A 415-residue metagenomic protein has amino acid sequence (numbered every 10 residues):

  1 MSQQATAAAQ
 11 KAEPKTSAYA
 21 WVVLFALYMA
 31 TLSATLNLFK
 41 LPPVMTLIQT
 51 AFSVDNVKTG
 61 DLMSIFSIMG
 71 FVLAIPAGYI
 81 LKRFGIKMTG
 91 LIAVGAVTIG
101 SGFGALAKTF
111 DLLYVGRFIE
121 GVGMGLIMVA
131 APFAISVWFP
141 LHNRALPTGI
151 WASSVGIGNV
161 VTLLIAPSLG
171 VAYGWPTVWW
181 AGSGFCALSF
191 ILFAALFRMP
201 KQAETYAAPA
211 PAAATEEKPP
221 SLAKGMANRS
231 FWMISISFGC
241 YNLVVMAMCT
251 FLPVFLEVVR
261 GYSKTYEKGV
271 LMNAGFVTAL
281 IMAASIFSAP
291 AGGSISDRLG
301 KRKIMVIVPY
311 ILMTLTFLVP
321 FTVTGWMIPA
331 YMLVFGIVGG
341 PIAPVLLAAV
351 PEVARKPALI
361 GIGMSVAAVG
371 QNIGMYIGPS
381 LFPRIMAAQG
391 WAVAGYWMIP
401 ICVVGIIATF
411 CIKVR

Functional and structural regions predicted by a protein language model:
L41-P42, R229-I281, I286-A289: Extracytoplasmic gate region of multi-pass secondary transporters
S53, G85, L106-L112, P140 (+2 more regions): Helix-breaking motifs and short loop linkers at transmembrane-helix boundaries and internal kinks in secondary membrane
V72-F110: Conserved MFS/SLC helix-loop-helix module at the cytosolic interface between two early adjacent transmembrane helices
R83-A93, D297-Y310: Cytoplasmic membrane-interface "Motif A"-like loop-to-helix N-cap segments of 12-TM Major Facilitator Superfamily
G116-I157: Cytoplasmic helix-loop-helix junction between adjacent transmembrane helices in 12-TM secondary transporters
I150-P200: Helix-loop-helix hairpin linking two adjacent transmembrane segments in secondary transporters
F197-A223: Flexible cytoplasmic inter-helical loops of multi-pass small-molecule transporters
R302-L346: C-terminal transmembrane helical hairpin of 12-TM major facilitator-type secondary transporters
